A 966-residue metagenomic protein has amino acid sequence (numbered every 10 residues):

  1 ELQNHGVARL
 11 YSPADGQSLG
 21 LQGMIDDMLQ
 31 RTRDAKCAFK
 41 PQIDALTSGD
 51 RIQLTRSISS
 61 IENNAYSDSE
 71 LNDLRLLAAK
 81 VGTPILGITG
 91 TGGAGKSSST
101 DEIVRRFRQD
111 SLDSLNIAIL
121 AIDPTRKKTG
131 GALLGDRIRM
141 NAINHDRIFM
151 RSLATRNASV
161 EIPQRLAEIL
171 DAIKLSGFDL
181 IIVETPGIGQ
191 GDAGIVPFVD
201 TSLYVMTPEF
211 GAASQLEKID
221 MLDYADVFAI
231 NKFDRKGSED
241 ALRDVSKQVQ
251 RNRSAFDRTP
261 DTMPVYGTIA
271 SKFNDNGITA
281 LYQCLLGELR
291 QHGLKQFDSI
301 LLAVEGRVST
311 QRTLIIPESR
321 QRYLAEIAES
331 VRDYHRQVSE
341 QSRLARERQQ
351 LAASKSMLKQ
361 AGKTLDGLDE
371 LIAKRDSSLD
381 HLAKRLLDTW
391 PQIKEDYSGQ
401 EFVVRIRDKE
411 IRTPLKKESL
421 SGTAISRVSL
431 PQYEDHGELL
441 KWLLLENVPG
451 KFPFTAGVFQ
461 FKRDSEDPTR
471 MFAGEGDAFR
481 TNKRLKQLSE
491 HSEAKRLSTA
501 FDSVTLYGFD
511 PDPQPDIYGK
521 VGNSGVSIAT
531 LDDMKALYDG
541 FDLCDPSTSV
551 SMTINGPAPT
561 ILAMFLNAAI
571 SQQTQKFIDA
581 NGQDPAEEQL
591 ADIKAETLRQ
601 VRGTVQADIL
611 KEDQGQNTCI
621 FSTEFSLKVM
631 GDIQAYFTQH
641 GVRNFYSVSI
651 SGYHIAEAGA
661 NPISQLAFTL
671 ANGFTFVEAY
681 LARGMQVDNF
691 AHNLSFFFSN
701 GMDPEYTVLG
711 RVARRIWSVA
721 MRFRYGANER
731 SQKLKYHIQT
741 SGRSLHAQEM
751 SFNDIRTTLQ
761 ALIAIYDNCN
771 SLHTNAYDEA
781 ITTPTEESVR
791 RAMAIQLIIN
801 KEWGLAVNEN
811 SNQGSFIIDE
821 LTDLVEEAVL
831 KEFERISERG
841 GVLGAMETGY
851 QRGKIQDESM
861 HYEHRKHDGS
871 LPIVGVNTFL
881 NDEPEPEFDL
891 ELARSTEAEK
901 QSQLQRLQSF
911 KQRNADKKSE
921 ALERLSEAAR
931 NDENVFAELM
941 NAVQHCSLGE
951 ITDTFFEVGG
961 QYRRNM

Functional and structural regions predicted by a protein language model:
E1, G399-N700, E705-Y706, R724 (+3 more regions): Catalytic alpha/beta active-site cores
Q3-R33, I219, D223-Q296: Canonical P-loop GTPase G-domain recognition
L21-P84: Extreme N-terminal, non-catalytic leader segments that precede Walker-type/kinase nucleotide-binding cores
A38, H292-L506, E786, R790-L797 (+1 more regions): Flexible, glycine-rich loop/tail regions that form catalytic "lids" or insertion modules at the edges of active sites
I61-T83, A94, S99, I103-G191 (+2 more regions): Nucleotide-state-sensitive switch-loop elements of NTP-binding domains
L86-I88: Hydrophobic anchor at the beta1->P-loop junction of P-loop NTPases
T91-A94, C946: ATP-binding Walker
S176-D179, T185-G189, F198-L216, A225-D240: Conserved Switch II/interswitch segment of TRAFAC-class P-loop GTPases
